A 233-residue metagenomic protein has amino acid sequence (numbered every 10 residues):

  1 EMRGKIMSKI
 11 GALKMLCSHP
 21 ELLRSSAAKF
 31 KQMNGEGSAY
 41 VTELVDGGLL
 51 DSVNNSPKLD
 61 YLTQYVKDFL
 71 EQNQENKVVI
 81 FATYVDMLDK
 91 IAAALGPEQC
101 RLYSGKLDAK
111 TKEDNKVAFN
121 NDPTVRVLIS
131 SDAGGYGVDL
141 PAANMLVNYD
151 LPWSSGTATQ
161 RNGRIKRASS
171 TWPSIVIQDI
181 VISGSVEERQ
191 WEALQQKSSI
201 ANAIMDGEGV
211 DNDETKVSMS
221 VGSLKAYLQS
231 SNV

Functional and structural regions predicted by a protein language model:
E1-L128, D132-Y136, V210-V233: Conserved Helicase C-terminal RecA-like lobe
L22, V85-M87, D108, G134-G135 (+3 more regions): Conserved nucleotide-binding/hydrolysis micro-motifs of P-loop NTPases
S25, Q74, A92, Y103 (+4 more regions): Short linear functional motifs in flexible/disordered or boundary regions
L88-A92, E113, R126-D150, S154-P173: SF2 helicase motor core recognition
R101, M145-V147, Q178-I180: Hydrophobic/aromatic beta-strand patches that form the interior of the parallel beta-sheet core in alpha/beta enzyme
W153-V233: A conserved SF2-helicase RecA2
